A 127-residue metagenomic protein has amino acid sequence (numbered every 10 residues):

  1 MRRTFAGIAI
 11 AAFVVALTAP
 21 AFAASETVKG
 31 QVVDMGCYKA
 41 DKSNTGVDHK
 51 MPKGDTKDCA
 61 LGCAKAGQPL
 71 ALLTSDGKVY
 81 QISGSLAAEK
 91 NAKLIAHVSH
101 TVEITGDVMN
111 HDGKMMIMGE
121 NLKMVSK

Functional and structural regions predicted by a protein language model:
M1-A9: Bacterial N-terminal signal peptides that target proteins for export
F13-A23: Sec/Tat signal peptide C-region and signal peptidase I cleavage site
A23-K127: Mature soluble domains of exported/periplasmic/lumenal proteins and thiol-rich metal-chelating peptides
